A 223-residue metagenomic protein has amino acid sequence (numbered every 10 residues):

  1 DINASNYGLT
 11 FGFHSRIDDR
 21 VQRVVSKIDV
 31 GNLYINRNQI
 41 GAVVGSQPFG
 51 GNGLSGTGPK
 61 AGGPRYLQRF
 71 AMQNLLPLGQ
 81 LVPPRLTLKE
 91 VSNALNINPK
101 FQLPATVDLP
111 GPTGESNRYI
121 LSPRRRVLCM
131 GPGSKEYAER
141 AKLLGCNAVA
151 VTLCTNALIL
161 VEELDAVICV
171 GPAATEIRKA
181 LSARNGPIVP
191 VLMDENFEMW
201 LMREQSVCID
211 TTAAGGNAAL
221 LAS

Functional and structural regions predicted by a protein language model:
D1-S223: Conserved C-terminal structural/oligomerization subdomain of aldehyde/semialdehyde dehydrogenase
